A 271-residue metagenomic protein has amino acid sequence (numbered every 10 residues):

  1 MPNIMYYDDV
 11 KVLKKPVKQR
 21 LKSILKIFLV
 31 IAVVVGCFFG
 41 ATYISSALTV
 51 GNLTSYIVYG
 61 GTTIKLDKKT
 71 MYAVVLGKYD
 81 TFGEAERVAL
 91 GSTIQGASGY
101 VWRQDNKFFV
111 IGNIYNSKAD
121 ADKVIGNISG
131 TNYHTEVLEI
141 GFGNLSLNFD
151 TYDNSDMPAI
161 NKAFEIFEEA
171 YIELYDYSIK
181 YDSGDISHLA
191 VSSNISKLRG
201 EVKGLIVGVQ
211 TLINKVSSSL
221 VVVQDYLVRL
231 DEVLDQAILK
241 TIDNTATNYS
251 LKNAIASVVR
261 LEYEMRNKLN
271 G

Functional and structural regions predicted by a protein language model:
M1-R20: N-terminal Lys/Arg-rich, disordered targeting/topogenic segments
L25-I44: Hydrophobic membrane-insertion alpha-helices, especially the h-region of bacterial N-terminal signal peptides
F38-I57: Hydrophobic single-pass membrane-insertion segments
G51-N154: Solvent-exposed beta-strand motifs enriched in subsets of small alpha/beta binding domains, especially certain
V88-S98, V124-N127, T131, A170-E173 (+7 more regions): Structured segments of extracytoplasmic/periplasmic soluble domains in secreted or envelope-associated proteins
Y133-E139, N161-Y177, I242-S250: Short flexible/disordered coil segments
Y152-V233: Alpha-helical segments in soluble extracytoplasmic regions
K215-G271: Extracytoplasmic/luminal low-complexity segments enriched in Pro/Gly and acidic/polar residues that act as flexible
